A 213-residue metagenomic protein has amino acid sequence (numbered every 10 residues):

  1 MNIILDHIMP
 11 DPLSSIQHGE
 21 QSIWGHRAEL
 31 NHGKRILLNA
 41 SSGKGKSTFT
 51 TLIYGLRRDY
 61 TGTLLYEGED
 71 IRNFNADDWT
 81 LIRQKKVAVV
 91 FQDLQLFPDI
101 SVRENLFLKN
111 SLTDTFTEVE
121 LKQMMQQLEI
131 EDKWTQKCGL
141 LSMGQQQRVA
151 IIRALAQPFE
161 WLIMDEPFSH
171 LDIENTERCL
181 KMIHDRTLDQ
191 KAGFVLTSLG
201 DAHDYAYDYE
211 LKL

Functional and structural regions predicted by a protein language model:
Y54: Helix-to-loop junction immediately C-terminal to a conserved catalytic motif
G62-I71: Conserved ABC transporter NBD signature motif
I71-A88: ABC ATPase NBD coupling module
D93, D99-L112: Q-loop/switch helix immediately C-terminal to the Walker
E118-K133: Conserved ABC ATPase "signature" region
K137-Q145: Conserved ABC ATPase signature
L162-E166: Catalytic Walker B motif of ABC-type/P-loop ATPase nucleotide-binding domains
